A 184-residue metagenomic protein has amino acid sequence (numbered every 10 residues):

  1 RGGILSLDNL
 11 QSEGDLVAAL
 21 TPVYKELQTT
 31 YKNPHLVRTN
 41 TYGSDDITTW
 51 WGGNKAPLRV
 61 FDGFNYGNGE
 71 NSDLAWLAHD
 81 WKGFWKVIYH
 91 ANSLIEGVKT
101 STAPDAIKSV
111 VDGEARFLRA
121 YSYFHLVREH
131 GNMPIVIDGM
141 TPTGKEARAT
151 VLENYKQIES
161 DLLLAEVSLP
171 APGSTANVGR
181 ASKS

Functional and structural regions predicted by a protein language model:
R1-S44, T48-G52, L152: Acidic, glycine-rich segments characteristic of secretory precursors and extracytoplasmic regions
G2-L5, I137-T143: Short linear capping/connector segments at secondary-structure termini
V17, K25-Y31, K55-H130, G144-E153 (+1 more regions): Conserved, well-structured interaction surfaces
V178-S184: Amphipathic alpha-helical protein-interaction segments enriched in hydrophobic
